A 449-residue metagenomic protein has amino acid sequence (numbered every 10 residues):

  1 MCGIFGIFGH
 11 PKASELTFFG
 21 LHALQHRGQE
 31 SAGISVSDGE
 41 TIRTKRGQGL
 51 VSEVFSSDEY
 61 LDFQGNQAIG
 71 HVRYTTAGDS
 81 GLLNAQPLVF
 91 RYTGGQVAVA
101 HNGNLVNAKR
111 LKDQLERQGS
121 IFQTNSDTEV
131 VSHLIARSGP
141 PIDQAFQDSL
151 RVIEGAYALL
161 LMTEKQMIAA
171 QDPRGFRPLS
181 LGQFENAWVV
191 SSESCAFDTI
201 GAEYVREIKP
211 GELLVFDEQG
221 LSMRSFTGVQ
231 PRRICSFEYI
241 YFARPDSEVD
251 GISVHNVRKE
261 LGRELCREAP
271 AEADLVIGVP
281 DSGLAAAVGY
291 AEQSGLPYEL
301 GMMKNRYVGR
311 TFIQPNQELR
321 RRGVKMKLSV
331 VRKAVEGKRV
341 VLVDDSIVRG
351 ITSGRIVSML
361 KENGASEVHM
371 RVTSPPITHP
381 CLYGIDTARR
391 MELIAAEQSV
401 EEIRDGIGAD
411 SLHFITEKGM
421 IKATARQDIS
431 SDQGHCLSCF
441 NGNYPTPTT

Functional and structural regions predicted by a protein language model:
M1-P210, V215-A273, V279: Conserved short alpha-helical segments that host acidic/polar catalytic motifs at enzyme active sites
F55, T124, E129, Y298-G309 (+1 more regions): A conserved beta-strand->alpha-helix junction
T76-A77, N107, F176-R177, F197-D198 (+6 more regions): Flexible loop/turn segments at secondary-structure boundaries
A100, M162, A170-Q171, G182 (+12 more regions): Generic beta-strand/beta-sheet core signal
S120, P140-P141, P270-D274, E292-E299 (+2 more regions): Secondary-structure transition/capping motifs at alpha-helix termini and the adjoining loop/turn into the next element
L150, K165-Q166, G201-E207, S358-T449: PRPP-dependent phosphoribosyltransferase catalytic core
A196, E203, G211-E212, R263-A269 (+3 more regions): Phosphate/diphosphate-binding loops
G295-V340, G350-I351, T378-G384: Short, glycine/charge-rich flexible loops or terminal/linker lids adjacent to PRPP-binding catalytic cores
